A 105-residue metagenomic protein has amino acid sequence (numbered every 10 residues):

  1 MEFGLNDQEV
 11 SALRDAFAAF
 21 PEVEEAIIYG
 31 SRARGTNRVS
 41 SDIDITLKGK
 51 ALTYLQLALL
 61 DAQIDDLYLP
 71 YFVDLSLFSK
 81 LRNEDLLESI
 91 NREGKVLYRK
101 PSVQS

Functional and structural regions predicted by a protein language model:
M1-E25, R34-V39, K50-S105: Catalytic core of pol beta-like nucleotidyltransferases
D44-L47: Short beta-strand->loop micro-motif that forms the acidic, two-metal-ion catalytic signature in nucleotide-processing
